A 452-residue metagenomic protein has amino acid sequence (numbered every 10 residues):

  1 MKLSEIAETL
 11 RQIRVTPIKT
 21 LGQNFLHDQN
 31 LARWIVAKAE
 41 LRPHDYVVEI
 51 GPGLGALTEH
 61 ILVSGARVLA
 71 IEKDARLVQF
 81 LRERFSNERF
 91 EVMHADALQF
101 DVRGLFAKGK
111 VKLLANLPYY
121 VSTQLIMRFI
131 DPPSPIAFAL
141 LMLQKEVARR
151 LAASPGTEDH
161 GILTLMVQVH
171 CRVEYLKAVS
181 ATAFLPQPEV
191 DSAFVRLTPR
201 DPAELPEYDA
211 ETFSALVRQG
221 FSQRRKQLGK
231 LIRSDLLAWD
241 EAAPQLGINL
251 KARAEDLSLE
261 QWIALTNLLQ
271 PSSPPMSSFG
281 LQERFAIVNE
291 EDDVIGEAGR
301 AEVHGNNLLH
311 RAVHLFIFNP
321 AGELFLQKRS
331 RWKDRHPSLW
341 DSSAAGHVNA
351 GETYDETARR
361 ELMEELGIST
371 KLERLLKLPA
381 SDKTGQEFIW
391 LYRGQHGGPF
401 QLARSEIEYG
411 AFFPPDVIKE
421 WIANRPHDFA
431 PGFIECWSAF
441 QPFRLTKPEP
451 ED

Functional and structural regions predicted by a protein language model:
M1-A215, I248, A264, P271-P274: Catalytic cores of RNA-modifying enzymes
G51, N307, R311, T353 (+2 more regions): Active-site segment of metal-dependent pyrophosphate-handling enzymes, primarily the Nudix hydrolase catalytic core
V190-F194, W262, A312, E387-L391: Short hydrophobic/aromatic beta-strand or adjacent loop that forms the aromatic wall/cage of a ligand/substrate-binding
A193, L197-P199, E204-E241, N249 (+1 more regions): An accessory alpha-helical subdomain
I248-P275, P442: Short, amphipathic C-terminal "tail helix"
S277-H314, P320: Acidic, metal-coordinating catalytic segment for phosphate/diphosphate chemistry, firing primarily on the Nudix
G299-A301, S338, L375-P379, K383-D452: Nudix hydrolase/Nudix homology domain
A301-R360, E364, I368, I407: Conserved Nudix-box catalytic region and its N-terminal flanking loop in Nudix hydrolases and closely related
